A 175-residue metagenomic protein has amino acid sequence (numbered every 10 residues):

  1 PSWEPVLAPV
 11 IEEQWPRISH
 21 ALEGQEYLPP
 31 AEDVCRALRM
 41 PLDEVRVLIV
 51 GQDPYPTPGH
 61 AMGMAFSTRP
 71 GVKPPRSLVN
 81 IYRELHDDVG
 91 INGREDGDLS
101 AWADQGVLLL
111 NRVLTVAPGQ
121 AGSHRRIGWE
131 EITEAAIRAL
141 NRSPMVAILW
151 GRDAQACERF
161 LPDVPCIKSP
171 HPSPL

Functional and structural regions predicted by a protein language model:
S2-L161, P165-L175: A polyanion-binding, active-site-adjacent surface
